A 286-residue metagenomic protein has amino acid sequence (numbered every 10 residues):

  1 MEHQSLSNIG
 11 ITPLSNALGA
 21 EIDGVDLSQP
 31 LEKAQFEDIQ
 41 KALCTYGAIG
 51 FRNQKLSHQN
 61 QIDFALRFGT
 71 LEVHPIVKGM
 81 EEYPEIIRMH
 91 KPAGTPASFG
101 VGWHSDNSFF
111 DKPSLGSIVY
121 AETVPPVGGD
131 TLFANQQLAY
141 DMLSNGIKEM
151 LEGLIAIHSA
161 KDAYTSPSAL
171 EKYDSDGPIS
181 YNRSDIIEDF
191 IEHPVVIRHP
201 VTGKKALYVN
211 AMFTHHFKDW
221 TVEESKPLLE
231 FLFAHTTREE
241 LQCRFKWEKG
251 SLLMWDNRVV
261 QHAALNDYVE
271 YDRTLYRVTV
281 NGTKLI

Functional and structural regions predicted by a protein language model:
E2-L252, R258-I286: Non-heme Fe(II) oxygenase catalytic core, chiefly the N-lobe of the double-stranded beta-helix
